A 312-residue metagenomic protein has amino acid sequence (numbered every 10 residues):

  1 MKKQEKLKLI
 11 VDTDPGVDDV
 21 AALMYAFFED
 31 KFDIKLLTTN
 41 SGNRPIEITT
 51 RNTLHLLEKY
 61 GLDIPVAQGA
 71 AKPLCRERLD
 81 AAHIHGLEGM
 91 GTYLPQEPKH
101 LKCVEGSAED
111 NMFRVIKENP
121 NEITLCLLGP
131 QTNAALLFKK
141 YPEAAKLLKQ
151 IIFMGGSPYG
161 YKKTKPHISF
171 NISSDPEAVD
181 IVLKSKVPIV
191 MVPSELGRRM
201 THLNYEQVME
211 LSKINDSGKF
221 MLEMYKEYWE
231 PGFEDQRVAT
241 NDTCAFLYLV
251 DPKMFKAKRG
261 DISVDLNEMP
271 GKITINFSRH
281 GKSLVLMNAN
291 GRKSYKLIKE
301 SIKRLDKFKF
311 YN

Functional and structural regions predicted by a protein language model:
K2, L7-L9, T50-E118, S278-K293 (+2 more regions): Metal-dependent C-N hydrolase catalytic cores
K2-T13, V17-H55, P95-R199: Active-site histidine-anchored catalytic micro-motif
K3-L7, Y25-F28, D33, F170-E177 (+2 more regions): Conformational coupling and interaction surfaces
D14, A81, L87, I151 (+3 more regions): Generic secondary-structure boundary/loop-capping signal
R44-I48, L74-C75, S157-Y161, S263-S278: Short, mixed-charge aromatic SLiMs
Y60-G61, Y141, V250: A broad structural signal for alpha-helix termini and local helix breaks/kinks
E77-L79, K163-T164, T201-N204: Short, well-ordered secondary-structure micro-motifs
